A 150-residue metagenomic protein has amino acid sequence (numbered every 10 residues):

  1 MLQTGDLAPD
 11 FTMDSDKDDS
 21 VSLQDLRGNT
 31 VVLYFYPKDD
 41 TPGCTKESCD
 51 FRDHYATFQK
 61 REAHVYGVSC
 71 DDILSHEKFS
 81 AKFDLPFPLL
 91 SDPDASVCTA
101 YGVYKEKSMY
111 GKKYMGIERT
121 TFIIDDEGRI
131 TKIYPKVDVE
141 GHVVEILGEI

Functional and structural regions predicted by a protein language model:
M1-I150: Chalcogenol-based redox active-site neighborhoods
